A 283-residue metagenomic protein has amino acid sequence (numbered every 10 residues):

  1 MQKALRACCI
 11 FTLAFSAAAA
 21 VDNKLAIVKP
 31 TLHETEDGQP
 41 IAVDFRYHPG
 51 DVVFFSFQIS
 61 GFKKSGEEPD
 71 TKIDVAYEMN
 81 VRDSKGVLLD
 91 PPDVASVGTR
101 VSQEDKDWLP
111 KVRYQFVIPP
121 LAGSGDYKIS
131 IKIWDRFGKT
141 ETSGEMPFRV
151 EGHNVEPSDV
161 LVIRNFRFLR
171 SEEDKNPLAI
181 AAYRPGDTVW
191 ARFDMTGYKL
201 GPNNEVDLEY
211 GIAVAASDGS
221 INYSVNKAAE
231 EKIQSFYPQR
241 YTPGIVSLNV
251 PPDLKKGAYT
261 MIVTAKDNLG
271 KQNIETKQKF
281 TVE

Functional and structural regions predicted by a protein language model:
M1-R6: Positively charged n-region of N-terminal signal peptides that target proteins for export
A7-S16: Bacterial N-terminal signal peptides
V21-E283: Intrinsically disordered, low-complexity terminal regions enriched in Ser/Thr/Pro/Gly and charged residues
